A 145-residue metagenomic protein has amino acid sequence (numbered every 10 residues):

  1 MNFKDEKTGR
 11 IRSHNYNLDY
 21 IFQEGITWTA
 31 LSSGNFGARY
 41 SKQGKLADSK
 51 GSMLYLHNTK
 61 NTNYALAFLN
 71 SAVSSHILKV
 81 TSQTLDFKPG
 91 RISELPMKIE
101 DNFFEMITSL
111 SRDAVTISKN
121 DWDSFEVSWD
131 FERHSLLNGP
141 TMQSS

Functional and structural regions predicted by a protein language model:
M1-S145: S-adenosyl-L-methionine
